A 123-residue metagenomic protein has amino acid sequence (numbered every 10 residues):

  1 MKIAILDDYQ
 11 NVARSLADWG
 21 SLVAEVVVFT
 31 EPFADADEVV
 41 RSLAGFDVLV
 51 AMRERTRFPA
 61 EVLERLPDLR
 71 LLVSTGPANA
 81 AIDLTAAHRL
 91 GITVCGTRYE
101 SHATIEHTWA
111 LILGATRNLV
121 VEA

Functional and structural regions predicted by a protein language model:
M1-V48, M52-R53: N-terminal glycine-/charge-rich "phosphate-binding" loop or analogous flexible N-terminal tail
F46-A123: Phosphate/diphosphate ligand-binding glycine-rich loop within oxidoreductases
